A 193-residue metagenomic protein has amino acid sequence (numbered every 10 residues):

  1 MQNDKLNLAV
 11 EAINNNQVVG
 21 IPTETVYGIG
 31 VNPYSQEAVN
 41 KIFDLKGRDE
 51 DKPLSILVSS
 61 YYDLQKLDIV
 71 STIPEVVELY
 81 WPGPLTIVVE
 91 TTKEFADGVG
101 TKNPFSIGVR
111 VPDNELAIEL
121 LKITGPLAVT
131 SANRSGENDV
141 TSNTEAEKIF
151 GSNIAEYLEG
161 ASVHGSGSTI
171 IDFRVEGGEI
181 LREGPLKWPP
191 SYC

Functional and structural regions predicted by a protein language model:
M1-C193: Active-site-adjacent structural elements in enzyme catalytic cores
